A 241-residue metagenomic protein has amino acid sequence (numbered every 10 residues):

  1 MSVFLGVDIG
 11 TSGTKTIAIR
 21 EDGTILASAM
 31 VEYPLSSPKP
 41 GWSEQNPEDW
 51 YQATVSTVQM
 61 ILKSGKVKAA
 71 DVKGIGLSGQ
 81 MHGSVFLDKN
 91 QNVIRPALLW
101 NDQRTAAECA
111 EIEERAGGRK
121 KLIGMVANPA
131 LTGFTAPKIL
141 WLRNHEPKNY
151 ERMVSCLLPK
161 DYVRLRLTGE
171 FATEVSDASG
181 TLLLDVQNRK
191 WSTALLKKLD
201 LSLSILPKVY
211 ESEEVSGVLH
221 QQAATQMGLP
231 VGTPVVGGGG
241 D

Functional and structural regions predicted by a protein language model:
M1-R95, A107, G124, R152 (+3 more regions): N-terminal glycine/serine-rich phosphate-binding loop of ATP-dependent small-molecule kinases, especially carbohydrate
I9-T11, Q103, L122-G240: Gly/Ser/Thr-rich active-site cleft segment
W42, W50-Y51, W100, W141 (+1 more regions): Signature tryptophan residues that serve as conserved aromatic anchors
D49, A53-S56, E111, K190 (+2 more regions): A non-catalytic, amphipathic alpha-helix used as a structural packing/dimerization or gating element in enzyme scaffolds
M60, S64, R115, H145 (+1 more regions): Active-site catalytic microenvironments for nucleophilic, acid-base chemistry
L98, D102-R115: Short alpha-helix plus adjacent loop in nuclease-associated cores
R115-L122: FAD-binding glycine-rich core of flavoenzymes that anchor FAD
